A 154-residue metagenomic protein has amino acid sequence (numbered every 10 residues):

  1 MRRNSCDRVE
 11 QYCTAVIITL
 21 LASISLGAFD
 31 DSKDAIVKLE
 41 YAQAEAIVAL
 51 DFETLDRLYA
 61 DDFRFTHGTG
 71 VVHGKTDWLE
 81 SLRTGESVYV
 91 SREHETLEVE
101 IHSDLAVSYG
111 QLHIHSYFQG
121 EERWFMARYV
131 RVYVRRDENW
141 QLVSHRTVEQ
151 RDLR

Functional and structural regions predicted by a protein language model:
M1-V9: N-terminal secretory signal peptides that target proteins for export/translocation
R3, L21-S23, D30: Intrinsically disordered, low-complexity segments
C6, C13-T14, Q43-A46: Intrinsically disordered, low-complexity segments enriched in glycine/proline and serine/threonine
R8, L26-A28: Intrinsically disordered, low-complexity serine/threonine-rich segments
V9-E10, L39: Residue-level micro-sites within transmembrane alpha helices that shape and flank functional polar/acidic positions
Y12-I24: Bacterial N-terminal signal peptides
A28-R154: A beta-strand edge to alpha-helix "cap/lid" segment located at domain peripheries
